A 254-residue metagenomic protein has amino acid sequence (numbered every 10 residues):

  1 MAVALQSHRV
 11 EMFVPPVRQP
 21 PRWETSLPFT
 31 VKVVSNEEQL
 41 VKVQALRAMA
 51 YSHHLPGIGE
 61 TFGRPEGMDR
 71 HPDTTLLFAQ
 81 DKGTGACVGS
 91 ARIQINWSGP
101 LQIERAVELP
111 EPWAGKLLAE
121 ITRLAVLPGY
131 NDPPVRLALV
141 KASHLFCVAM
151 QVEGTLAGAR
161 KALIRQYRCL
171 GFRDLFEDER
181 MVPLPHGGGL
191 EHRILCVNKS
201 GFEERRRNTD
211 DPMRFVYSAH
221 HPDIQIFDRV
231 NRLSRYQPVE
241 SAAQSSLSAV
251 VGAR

Functional and structural regions predicted by a protein language model:
M1-S26, A243-G252: Short acidic N-proximal helix/loop "leader" segments that mark the beginning of a domain or an inter-domain linker
V17-D69, L76-G83: Short amphipathic alpha-helix that is part of the acyltransferase structural core
V33, C87, D174-L175: Residue-level detector of beta-propeller blades
I58, N96-L109: A short, polar/charged loop-to-alpha-helix boundary motif
H71-T74, G189-E191: A short, glycine/Asx- and small/polar-enriched loop/turn that sits immediately N-terminal to a beta-strand
F78, G85-I95: Conserved beta-strand in the GNAT
E104-K199: Acyl-donor binding region in acyl/amide transferases
G201-R254: Acidic/histidine-enriched, glycine/proline-rich intrinsically disordered or flexible terminal extensions
